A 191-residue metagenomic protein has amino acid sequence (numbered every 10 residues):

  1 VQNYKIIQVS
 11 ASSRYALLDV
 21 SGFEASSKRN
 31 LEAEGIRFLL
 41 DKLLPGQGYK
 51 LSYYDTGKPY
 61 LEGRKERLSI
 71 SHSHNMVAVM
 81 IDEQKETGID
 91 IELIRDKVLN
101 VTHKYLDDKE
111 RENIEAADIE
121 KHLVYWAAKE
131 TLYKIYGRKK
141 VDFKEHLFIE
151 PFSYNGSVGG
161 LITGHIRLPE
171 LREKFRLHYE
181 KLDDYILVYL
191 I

Functional and structural regions predicted by a protein language model:
V1-I191: Core catalytic alpha/beta fold that binds nucleotide/phospho-ligands
